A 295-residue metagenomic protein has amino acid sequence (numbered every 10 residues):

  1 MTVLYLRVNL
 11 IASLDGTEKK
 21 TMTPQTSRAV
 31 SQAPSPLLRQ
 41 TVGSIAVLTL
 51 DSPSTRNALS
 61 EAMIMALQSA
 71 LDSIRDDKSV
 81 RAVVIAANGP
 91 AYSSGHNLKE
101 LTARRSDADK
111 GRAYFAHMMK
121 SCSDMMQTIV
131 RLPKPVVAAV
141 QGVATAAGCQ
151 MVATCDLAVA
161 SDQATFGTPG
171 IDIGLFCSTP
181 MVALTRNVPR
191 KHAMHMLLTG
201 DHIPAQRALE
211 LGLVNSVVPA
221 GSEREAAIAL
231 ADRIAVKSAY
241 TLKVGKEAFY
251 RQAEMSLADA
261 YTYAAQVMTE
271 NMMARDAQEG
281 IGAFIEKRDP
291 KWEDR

Functional and structural regions predicted by a protein language model:
V3-Y5, N9-G43, G200-Q206, G221-E225 (+1 more regions): C-terminal alpha-helix plus adjacent terminal tail
V8-N88, Q127: Conserved CoA-thioester-binding segment of acyl-CoA-metabolizing enzymes
L48, S52, L67, I85 (+5 more regions): Terminal peptide-recognition signature
M63-A66, M118-S121, E223, A264: Hydrophobic alpha-helical membrane-association signature
A70, S121-L132: Catalytic-core regions built around general acid/base machinery
A87-M125, A144, S256: Glycine- (often His-adjacent) and acidic-residue-rich active-site loop that binds/positions the CoA thioester
Q127-L242, A274, E279-G282, R288: Crotonase-fold acyl-CoA enzyme core
